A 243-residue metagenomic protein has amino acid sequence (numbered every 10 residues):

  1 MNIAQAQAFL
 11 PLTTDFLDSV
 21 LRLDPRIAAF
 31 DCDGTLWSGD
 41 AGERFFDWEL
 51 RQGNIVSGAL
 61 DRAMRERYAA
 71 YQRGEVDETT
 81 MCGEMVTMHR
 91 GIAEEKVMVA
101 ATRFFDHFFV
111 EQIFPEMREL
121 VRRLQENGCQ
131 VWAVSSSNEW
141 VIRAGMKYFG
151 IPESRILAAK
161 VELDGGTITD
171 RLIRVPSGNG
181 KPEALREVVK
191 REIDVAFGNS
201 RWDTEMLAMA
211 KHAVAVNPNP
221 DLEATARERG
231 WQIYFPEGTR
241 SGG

Functional and structural regions predicted by a protein language model:
N2-I27, E95-W132, S136-G243: C-terminal cap/substrate-recognition subdomain and adjoining C-terminal extension of metal-dependent phosphatase-like
P25-G42, L207: Asp-based phosphoryl-transfer active-site loop
D31, E84, I156: Residue-level signal for pocket-adjacent positions within structured domains
G34, G74, G166-T167: Detector for glycine-centered tight turns/loop "hinges" at secondary-structure junctions
A41-G42, D47-R122: A metal-dependent, Asp-based hydrolase signature
